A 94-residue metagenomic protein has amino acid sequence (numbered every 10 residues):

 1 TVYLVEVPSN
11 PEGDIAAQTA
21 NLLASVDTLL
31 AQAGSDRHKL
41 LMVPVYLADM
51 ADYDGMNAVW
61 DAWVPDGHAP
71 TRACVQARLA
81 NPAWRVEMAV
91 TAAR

Functional and structural regions predicted by a protein language model:
T1-R94: Short, polar/acidic, helix-capping and beta-turn segments at strand->helix junctions that line the mouths
